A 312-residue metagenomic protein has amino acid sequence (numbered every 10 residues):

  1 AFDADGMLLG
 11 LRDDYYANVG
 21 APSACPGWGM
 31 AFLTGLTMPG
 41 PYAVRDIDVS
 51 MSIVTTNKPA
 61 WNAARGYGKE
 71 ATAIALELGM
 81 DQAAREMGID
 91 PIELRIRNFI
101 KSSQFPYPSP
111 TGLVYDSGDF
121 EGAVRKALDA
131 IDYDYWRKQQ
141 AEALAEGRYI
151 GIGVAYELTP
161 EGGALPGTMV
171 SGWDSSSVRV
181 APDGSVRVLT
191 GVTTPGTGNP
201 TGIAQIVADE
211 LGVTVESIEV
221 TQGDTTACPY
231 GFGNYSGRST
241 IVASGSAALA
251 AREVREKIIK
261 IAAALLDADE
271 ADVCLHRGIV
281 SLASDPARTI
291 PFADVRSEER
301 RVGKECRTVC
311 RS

Functional and structural regions predicted by a protein language model:
A1-G20, S244-S281: Phosphate/diphosphate-binding loops
A1-L78, G163-W173, I241: Glycine-rich loop/linker segments at domain edges
D3, L11-D14, I92, R97 (+8 more regions): Generic beta-strand/beta-sheet core signal
A17, R45-I53, S175-V178, T214-S239: Flexible glycine/proline-rich, aromatic-decorated loop/lid segments
P26-T37, A64-N98, K126, G162-A164 (+3 more regions): Alpha-helical support elements that line or immediately flank enzyme active sites and cofactor-binding pockets
I96-S103, Q140-E157, T221-T226, A264-D285: A glycine-rich phosphate-binding loop feature that marks nucleotide/adenosyl-phosphate handling sites
F99-S185: Helix-loop-helix junctions that connect adjacent transmembrane helices in secondary transporters/permeases, recognized
E299-C306: Conserved small/polar residues in nucleotide/adenosyl-binding loops
